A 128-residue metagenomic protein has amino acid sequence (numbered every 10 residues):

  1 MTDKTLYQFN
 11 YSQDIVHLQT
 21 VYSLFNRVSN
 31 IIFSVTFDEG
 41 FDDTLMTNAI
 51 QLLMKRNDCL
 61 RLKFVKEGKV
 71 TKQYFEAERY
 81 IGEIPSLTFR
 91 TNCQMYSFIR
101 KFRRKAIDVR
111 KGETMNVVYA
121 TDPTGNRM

Functional and structural regions predicted by a protein language model:
M1-D43, N48: N-terminal beta-alpha "docking/capping" segments at the starts of catalytic domains in thioester/acy l-group-handling
Q8, T47, M54-M128: Acyl-thioester-dependent condensation/acyltransferase catalytic cores
